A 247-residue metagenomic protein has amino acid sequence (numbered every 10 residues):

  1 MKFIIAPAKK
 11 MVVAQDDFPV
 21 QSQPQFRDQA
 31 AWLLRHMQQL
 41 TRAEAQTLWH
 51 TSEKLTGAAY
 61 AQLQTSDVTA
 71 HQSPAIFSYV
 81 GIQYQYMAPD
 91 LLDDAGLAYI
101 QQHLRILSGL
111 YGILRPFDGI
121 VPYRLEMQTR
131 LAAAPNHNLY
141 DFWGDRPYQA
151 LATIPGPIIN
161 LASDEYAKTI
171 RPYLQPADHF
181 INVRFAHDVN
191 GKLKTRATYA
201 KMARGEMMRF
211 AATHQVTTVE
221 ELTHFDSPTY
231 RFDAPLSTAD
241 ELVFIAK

Functional and structural regions predicted by a protein language model:
M1-I4, V68-A75, Y111-P116, Y173-A177: Short, functional N-terminal and low-complexity linear motifs
K2-A6, P157-N160: Short hydrophobic beta-strand segments
I4-L91: Active-site helix-to-loop segments that bind/position phosphate- or nucleotide-bearing substrates and donors across
P89-T238, V243-K247: Internal, well-folded beta-alpha domain core
